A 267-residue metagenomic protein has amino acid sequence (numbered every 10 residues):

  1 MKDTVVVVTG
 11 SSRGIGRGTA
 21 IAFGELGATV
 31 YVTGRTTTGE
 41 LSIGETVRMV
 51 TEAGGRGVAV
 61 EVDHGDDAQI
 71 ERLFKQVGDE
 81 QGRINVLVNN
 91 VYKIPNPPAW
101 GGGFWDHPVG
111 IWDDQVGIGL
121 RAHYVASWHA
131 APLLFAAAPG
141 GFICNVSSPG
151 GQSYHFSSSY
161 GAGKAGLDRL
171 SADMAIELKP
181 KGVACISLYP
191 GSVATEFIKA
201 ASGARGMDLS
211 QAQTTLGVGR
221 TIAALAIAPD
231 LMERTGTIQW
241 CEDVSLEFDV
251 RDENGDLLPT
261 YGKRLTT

Functional and structural regions predicted by a protein language model:
M1-Q81, K93-G103, G110: Short-chain dehydrogenase/reductase
T4, G55-R56, R83-I84, L134-S148 (+2 more regions): Active-site loop of short-chain dehydrogenase/reductase
F23, R83-I84, D168, L178-V193 (+1 more regions): Conserved Rossmann-fold SDR core element
V88, C144, C185-L188, I198: Hydrophobic structural elements of the Rossmann-like NAD(P)H-binding subdomain that define the short-chain
K93-P97, W105-I111, Q115, F135 (+2 more regions): Catalytic loop of short-chain dehydrogenase/reductase
S127-W128, A172: A short, exposed helix-loop element centered on a Lys and neighboring polar residues
S187, G206-T267: C-terminal helical subdomain
